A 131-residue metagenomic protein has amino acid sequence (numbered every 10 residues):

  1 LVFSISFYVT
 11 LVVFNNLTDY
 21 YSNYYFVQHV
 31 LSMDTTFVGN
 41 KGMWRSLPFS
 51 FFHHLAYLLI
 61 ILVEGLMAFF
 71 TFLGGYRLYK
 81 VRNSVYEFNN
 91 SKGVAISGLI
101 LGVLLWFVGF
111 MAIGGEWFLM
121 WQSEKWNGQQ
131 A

Functional and structural regions predicted by a protein language model:
L1-F26: N-terminal signal-anchor transmembrane alpha helix
S4, I60, G98-L105: Hydrophobic alpha-helical transmembrane segments of polytopic
V13, F72-G75, F107: Hydrophobic residues within the alpha-helical transmembrane core of Major Facilitator Superfamily
Y21-F52: Membrane-interface interhelical connector segments
F26, F37, V81-S84, I113-L119: Membrane-embedded alpha-helical bundles that constitute the cytochrome b-like, heme-associated redox core of multi-pass
S46-M67: Individual transmembrane alpha-helix segments
F69-I100: Cytoplasmic juxtamembrane regions at transmembrane-helix boundaries
I100-A131: Alpha-helical transmembrane segments of multi-pass integral membrane proteins, characterized by long hydrophobic
